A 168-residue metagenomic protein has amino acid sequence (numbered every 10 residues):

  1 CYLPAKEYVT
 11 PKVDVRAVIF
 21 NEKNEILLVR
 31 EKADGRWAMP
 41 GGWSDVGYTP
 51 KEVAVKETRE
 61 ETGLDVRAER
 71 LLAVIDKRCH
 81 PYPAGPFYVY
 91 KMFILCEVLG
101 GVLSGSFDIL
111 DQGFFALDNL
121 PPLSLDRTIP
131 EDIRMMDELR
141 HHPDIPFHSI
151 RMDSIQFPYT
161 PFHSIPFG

Functional and structural regions predicted by a protein language model:
C1-R16, E22: Acidic, metal-coordinating catalytic segment for phosphate/diphosphate chemistry, firing primarily on the Nudix
Y2-E7, C79, I133, D137-H141: Generic secondary-structure transition motif, activating predominantly at the C-termini of alpha-helices
T10-V15, K32-D34, F87-K91: Short connector loops at helix/strand junctions that flank enzyme active sites, especially segments positioning acidic
R16-V18, E25, F93: Residues embedded in well-ordered beta-strands
N21-E60: Conserved Nudix-box catalytic region and its N-terminal flanking loop in Nudix hydrolases and closely related
R36, F107-G168: Nudix hydrolase/Nudix homology domain
S44-A68, I75-D132, G168: Unchanged
